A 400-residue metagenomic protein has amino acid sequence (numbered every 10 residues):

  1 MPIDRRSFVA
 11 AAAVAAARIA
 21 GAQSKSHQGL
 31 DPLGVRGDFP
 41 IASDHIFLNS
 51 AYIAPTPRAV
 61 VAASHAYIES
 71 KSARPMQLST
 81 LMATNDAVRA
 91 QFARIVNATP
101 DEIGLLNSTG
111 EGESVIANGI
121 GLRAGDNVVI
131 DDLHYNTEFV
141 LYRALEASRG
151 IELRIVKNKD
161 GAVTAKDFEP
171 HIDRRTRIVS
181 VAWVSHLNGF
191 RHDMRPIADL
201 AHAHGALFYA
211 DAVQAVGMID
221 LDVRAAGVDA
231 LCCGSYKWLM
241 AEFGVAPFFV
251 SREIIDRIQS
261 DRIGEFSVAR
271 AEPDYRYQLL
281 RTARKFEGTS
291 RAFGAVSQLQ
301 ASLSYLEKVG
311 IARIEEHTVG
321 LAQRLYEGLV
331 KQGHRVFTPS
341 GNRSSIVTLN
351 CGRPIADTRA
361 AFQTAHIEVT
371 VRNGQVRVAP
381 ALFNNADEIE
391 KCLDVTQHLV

Functional and structural regions predicted by a protein language model:
P2-I3, S7-V400: Pyridoxal 5′-phosphate
